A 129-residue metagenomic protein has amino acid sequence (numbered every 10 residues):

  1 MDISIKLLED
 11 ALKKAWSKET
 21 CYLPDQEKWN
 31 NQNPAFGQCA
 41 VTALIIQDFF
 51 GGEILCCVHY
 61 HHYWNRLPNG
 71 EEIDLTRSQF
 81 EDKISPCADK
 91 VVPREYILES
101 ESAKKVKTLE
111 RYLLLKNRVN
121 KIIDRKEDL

Functional and structural regions predicted by a protein language model:
M1-L129: A structural boundary/capping signal
